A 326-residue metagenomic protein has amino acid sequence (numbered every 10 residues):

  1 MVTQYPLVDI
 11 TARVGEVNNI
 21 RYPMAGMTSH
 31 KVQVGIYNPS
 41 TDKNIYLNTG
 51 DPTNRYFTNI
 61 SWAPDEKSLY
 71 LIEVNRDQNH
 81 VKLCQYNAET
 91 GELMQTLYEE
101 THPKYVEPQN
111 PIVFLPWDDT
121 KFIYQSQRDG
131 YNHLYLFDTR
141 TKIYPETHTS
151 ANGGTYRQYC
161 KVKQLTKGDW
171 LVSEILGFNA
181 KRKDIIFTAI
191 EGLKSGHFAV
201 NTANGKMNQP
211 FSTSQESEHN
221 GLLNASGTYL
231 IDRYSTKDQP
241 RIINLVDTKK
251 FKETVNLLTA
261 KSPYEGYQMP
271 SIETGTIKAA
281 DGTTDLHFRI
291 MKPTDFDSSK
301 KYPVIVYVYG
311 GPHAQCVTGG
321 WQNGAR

Functional and structural regions predicted by a protein language model:
M1-Y46, S150, R241, K249-S262 (+1 more regions): Predominantly five- to eight-bladed beta-propeller fold
V2-L7, K31-Q33, Q78-C84, G130-L136 (+2 more regions): Structural motif
V2-P6, E66, I72, S212 (+1 more regions): Serine-hydrolase catalytic core recognition
N19-Q33, G50-V74, H80-A88, L93-Q125 (+7 more regions): Conserved beta-propeller blade repeats
Q33-T41, R128, G282, Y307-G311: Glycine-rich, acidic and aromatic/proline-enriched surface loops and short helix-turn segments that act as binding
N38-D42, A88-T90, T139-K142, N201-G205 (+1 more regions): Short loop/turn segments that connect beta-strands within beta-propeller blades
K43, L93, D118, G130 (+5 more regions): Cysteine-rich, disulfide-stabilized extracellular repeat modules
I45-N48, L93-E99, P145-K167, N208-S212 (+1 more regions): Beta-propeller fold detector
